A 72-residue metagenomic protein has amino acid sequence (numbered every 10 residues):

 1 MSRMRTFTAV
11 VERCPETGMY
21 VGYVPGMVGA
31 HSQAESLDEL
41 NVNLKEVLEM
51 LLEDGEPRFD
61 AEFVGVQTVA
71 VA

Functional and structural regions predicted by a protein language model:
M1-V10, D38-A72: Short, charged, surface-exposed hinge/linker loops at domain edges that act as mobile lids or interdomain connectors
F7, Y20, A30-S32: Structural detector for hydrophobic anchor residues on beta-strands
E12-M27: Short aromatic-glycine-(Arg/Gly/Cys) micro-motifs in beta-strand/loop hairpins
P15, M19, S36-D38, A70: Intrinsically disordered, low-complexity segments enriched in glycine/proline and serine/threonine
V28-D38: A short, exposed loop/beta-hairpin motif centered on an aromatic-Gly-Thr core
